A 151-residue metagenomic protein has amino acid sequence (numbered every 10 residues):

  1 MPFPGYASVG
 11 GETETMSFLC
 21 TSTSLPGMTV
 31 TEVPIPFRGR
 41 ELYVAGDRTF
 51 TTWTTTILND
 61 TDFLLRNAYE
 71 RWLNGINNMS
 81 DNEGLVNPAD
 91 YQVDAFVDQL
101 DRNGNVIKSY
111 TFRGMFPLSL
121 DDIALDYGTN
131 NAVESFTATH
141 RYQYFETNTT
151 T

Functional and structural regions predicted by a protein language model:
M1-T151: Glycine-rich, low-complexity intrinsically disordered segments
